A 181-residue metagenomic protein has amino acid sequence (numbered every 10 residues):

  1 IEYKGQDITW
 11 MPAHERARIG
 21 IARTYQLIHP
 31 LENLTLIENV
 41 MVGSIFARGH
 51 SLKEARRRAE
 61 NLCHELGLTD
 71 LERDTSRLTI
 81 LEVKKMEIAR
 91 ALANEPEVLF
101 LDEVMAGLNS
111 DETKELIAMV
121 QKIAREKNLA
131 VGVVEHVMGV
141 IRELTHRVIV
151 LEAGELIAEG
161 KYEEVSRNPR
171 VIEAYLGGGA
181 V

Functional and structural regions predicted by a protein language model:
I1-V181: Glycine-rich phosphate-binding loops of nucleotide-dependent enzymes
